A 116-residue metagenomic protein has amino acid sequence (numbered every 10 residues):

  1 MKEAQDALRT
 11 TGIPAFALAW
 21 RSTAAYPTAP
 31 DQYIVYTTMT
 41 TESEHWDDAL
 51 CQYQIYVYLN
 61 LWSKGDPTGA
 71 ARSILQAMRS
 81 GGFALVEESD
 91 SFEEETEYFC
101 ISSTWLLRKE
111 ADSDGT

Functional and structural regions predicted by a protein language model:
M1-D47: Small/polar-rich, solvent-exposed N-terminal microdomains that initiate assembly or binding
T23, M39-T41, K64, R108-D112: Generic structural motif
T38, Y56-V57, A84: Generic signal for short, ordered secondary-structure residues within or immediately flanking folded domains
W46-L50, E94-T96: Short, solvent-exposed beta-strand/turn "edge" segments of beta-rich domains on protein surfaces
C51-G65, F99-K109: Oligomerization/assembly interface segments of phage tail-like spikes and tubes
T68: Compact nucleic-acid interaction/catalytic patches
R72-T116: Acidic-leaning, charged glycine-interspersed low-complexity segments
